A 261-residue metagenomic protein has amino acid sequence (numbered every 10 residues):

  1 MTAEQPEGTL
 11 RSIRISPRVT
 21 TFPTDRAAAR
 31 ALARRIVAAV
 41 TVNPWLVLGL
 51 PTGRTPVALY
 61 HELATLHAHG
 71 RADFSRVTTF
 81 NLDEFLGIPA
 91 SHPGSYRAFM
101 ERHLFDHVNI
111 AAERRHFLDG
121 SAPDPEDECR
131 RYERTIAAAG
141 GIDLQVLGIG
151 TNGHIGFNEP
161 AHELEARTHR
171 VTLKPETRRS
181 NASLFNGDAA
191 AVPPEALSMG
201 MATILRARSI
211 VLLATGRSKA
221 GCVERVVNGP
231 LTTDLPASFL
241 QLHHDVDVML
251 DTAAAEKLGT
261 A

Functional and structural regions predicted by a protein language model:
T2-L48: N-terminal glycine-/serine-/threonine-rich phosphate-binding loop
E4-S16, A72-L144: Ligand-binding beta-strand-loop-alpha-helix segment within the catalytic cores of soluble metabolic enzymes
V42-A68: Glycine-rich N-terminal segment of FAD-binding domains in flavoprotein oxidoreductases, spanning the beta-loop-helix
W45-L46, T55, L59, T135-H162: A glycine-rich beta-strand to alpha-helix segment that forms a phosphate/ribose-binding loop at ligand/cofactor sites
G49-G53, N81, L118-D119, V146-I149 (+2 more regions): Short beta-strand segments
E62-D73, Y96-A98, P160-R170, G229: A glycine- and small-aliphatic-rich helix-loop capping segment at beta-alpha/alpha-beta transitions that lines
G156-M201: Class I SAM-dependent methyltransferase SAM-binding "motif I" and its flanking Rossmann-like core
M199-A202, R206-A261: ATP/nucleoside-binding phosphotransfer catalytic cores, i.e., glycine-rich phosphate-binding loops
